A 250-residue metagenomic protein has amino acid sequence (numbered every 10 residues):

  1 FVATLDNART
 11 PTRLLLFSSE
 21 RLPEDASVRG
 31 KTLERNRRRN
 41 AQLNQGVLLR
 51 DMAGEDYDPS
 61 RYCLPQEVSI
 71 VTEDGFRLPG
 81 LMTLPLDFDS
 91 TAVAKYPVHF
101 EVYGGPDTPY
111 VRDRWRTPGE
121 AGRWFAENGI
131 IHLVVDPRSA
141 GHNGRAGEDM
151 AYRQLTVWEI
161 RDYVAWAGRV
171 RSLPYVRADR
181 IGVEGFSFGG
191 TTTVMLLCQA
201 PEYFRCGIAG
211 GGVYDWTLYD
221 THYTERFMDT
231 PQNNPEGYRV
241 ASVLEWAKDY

Functional and structural regions predicted by a protein language model:
V2-Y250: Serine-hydrolase catalytic core recognition
